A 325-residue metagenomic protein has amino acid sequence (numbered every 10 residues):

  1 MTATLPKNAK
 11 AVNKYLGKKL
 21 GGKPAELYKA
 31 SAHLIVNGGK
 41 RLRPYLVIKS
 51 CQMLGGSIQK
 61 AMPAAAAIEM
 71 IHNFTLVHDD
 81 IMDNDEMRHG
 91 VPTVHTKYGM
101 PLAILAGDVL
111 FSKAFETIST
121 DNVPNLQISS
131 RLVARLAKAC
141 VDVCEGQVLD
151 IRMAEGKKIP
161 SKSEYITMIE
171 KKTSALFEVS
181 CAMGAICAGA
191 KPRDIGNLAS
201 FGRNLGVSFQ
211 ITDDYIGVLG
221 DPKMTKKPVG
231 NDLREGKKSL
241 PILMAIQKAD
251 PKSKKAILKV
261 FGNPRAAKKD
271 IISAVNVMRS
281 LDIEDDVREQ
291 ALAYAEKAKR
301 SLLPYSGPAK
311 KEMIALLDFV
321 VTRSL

Functional and structural regions predicted by a protein language model:
M1-A3: An N-terminal, well-structured beta->alpha segment
L5, A9, N125, P264-A267 (+2 more regions): Intrinsic-disorder-associated interaction segments
K7, A11, G17-K255, A293 (+2 more regions): Mg2+-dependent prenyl diphosphate-binding active-site environment of isoprenoid biosynthetic enzymes
A139-D142, N204-L205, N263-A267, S280 (+1 more regions): A short structural micro-motif
I186, Q290-A291, S324-L325: Juxtamembrane/interfacial segments around transmembrane helices
A188, N231, L303-P304, R323: Helix-turn-helix-type domain boundary/helix-start signal
S253-L303: Mobile late-domain/C-terminal helix-loop "cap" segments that border catalytic sites or the cytosolic face
Y294, P304-L325: Short, amphipathic C-terminal "tail helix"
